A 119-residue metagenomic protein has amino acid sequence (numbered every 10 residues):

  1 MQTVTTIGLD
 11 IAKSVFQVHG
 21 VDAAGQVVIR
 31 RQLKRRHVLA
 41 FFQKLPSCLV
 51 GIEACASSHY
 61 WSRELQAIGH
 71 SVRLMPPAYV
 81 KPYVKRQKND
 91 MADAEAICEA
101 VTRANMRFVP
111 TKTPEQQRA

Functional and structural regions predicted by a protein language model:
M1-A119: Phosphate- and other anionic-substrate recognition elements at nucleic-acid/protein interfaces
